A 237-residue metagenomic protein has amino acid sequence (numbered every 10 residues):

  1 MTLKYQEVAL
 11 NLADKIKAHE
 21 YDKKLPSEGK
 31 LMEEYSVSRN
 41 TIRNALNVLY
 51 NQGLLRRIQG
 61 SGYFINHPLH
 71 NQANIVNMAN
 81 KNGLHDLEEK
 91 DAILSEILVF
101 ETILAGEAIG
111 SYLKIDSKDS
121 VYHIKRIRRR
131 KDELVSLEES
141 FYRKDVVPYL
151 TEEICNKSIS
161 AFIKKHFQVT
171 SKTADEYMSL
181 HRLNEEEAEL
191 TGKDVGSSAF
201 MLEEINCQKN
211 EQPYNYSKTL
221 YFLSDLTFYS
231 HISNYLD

Functional and structural regions predicted by a protein language model:
M1-D14, E34, L236-D237: Short, Lys/Arg-enriched, disordered terminal segments
T2-V8, S27, F64-M78: Short, cationic-aromatic polyanion-contact patches
N11-I65: N-terminal helix-turn-helix
Y50, A79-E89, K164-H166, A188: Intrinsically disordered, low-complexity boundary segments flanking structured domains
G60, P68, H231: Surface loops and adjacent helix of pleckstrin homology
N71-Q72, N77-A92, S233-N234: Inter-domain helical "communication" segments and dimerization helices that couple sensory or membrane-embedded modules
I93-D237: C-terminal all-alpha effector/ligand-binding and dimerization domain of prokaryotic HTH-type transcriptional repressors
